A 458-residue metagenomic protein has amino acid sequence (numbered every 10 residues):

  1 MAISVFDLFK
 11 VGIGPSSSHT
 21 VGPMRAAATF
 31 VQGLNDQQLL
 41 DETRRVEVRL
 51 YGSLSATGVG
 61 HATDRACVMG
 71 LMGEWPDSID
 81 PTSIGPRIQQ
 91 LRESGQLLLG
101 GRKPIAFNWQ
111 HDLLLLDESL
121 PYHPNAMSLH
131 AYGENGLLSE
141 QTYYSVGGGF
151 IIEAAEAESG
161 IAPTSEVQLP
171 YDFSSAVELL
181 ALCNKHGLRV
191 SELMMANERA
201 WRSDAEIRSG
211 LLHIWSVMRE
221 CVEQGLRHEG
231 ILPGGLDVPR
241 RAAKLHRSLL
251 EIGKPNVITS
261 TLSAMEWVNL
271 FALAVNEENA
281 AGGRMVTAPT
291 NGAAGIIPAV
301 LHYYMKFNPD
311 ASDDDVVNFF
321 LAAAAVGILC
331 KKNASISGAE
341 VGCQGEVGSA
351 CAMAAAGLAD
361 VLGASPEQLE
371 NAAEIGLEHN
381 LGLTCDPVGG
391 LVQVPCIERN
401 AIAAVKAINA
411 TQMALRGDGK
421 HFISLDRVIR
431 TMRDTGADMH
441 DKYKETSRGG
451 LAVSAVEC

Functional and structural regions predicted by a protein language model:
L8, G12, V268-N276, F319-G327 (+3 more regions): Short alpha-helical scaffolding segments that buttress acidic/His motifs in well-ordered protein cores
F9-A27, A281-V300, V341-C351: Conserved phosphate/anionic-ligand binding catalytic regions in large, soluble enzymes, centered on
S18-N35, P298-D310, A355-G363: Alpha-helical support elements that line or immediately flank enzyme active sites and cofactor-binding pockets
R45-G58, Q89-L98, L245, F320-K332 (+2 more regions): Short, mixed-charge aromatic SLiMs
P76-N256: C-terminal regulatory domains involved in ligand/effector binding and gene-expression control
D204-G342, G450-C458: Accessory "access/gating" subregions that flank catalytic or transport cores
A311, A322, I328-A401, M413-F422: Hydrophobic alpha-helical bundle architecture
F422-C458: Extended hydrophobic packing segments that form well-structured cores
